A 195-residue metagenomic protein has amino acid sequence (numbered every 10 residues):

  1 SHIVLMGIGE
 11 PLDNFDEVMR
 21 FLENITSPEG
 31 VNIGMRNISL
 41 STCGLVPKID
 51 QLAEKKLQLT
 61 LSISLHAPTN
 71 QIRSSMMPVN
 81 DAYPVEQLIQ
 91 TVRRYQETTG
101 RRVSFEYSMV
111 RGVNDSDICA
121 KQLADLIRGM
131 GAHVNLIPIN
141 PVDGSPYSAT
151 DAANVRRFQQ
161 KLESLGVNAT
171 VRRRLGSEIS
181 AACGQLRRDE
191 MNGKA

Functional and structural regions predicted by a protein language model:
H2-L165, A169: Conserved AdoMet/S-adenosylmethionine-binding subsite of the radical SAM
P141-S145, R174-A181: Short proline/glycine- and acidic-rich turn/helix-capping motifs at secondary-structure junctions
S164, G176-A195: Radical SAM enzyme core and accessory elements
A169-V171, G184: Short alpha-helical segments used as structural interaction elements across diverse proteins
